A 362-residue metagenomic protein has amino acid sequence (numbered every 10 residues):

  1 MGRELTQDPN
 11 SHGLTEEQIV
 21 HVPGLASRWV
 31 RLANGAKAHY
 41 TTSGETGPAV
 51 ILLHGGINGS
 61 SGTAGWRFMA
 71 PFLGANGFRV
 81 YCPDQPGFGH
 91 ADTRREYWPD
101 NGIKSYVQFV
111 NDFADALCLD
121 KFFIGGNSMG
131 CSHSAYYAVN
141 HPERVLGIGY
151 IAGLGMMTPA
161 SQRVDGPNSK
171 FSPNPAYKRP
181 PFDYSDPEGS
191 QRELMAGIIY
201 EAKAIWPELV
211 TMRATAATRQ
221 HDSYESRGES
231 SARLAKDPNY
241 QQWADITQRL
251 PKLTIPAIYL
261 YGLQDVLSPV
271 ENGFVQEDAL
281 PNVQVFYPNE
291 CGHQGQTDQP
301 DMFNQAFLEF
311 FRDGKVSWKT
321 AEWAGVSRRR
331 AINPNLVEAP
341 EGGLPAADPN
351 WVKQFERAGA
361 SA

Functional and structural regions predicted by a protein language model:
A36, T42-D92: Conserved HGGG/HGGXW glycine-rich cap/lid loop of the alpha/beta-hydrolase fold
A75, C82-G125, N304-L308: Active-site loop/oxyanion-hole signature of alpha/beta-hydrolase fold enzymes
G126, G130, S134: Gly/Ala-rich beta-loop-alpha elbow adjacent to hydrolase catalytic centers
V139, L146-G189: Flexible "cap/lid" loop of the alpha/beta hydrolase fold
P159, D183-R249: Conserved alpha/beta-hydrolase catalytic His-Asp/Glu region
L253, Y259-Y261: Short beta-strand/loop motif that positions the catalytic acidic residue of the alpha/beta-hydrolase fold
Q264-S268: Acidic catalytic loop of the alpha/beta-hydrolase fold
V283-A362: Catalytic active-site module of serine/aspartate enzymes centered on a nucleophile-bearing elbow/loop
